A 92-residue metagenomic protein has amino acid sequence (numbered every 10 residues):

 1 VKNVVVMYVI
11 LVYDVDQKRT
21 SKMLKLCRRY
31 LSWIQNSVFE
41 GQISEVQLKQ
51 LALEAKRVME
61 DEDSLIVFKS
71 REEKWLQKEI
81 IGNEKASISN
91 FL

Functional and structural regions predicted by a protein language model:
V1-M7, K74, E79: Residue-level marker of intrinsically disordered, low-complexity segments enriched for small/polar residues
K2-Q47: Extended, hydrophobic alpha-helical segments
K25-L26, L51-K56, Q77-K78: Intrinsically disordered, low-complexity boundary segments flanking structured domains
N36-I66, S70-R71: Short, intrinsically disordered low-complexity segments
R57-L92: C-terminal structural segments of small proteins and small subunits
